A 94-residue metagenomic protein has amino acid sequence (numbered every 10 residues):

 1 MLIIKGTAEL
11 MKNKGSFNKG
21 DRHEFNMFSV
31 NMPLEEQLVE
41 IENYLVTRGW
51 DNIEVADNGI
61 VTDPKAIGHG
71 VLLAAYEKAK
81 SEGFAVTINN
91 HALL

Functional and structural regions predicted by a protein language model:
M1-N26, V30-R48, N52-V55, T62-L94: Long, contiguous binding/interaction regions
